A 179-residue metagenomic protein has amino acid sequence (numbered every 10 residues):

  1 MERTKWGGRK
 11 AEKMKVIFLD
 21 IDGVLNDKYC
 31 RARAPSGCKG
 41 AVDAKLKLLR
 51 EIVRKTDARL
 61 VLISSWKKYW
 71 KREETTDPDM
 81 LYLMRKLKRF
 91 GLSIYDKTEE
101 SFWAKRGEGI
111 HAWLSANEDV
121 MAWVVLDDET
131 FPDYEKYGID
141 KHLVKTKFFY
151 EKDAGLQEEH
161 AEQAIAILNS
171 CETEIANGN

Functional and structural regions predicted by a protein language model:
E2-K13: Short, Lys/Arg-enriched N-terminal segments with co-localized hydrophobic residues within the first ~10-30 amino acids
E12-D57: Active-site neighborhood of HAD-like aspartate-dependent phosphohydrolases
V16, R59, A122-V124: Structural motif
F18-R31, S64-K67, D127-E129, F148: Short loop/turn segments at strand-loop or loop-helix junctions that form parts of catalytic or ligand-binding pockets
N26-K28, Y69-E73, P132-K136, D153: Short catalytic/ligand-binding loop motif for oxyanion handling, primarily in non-cytosolic enzymes, centered on
K39-V42, Y69-E73, S101-A104: Acidic-and-aromatic substrate-binding clefts and catalytic sites of carbohydrate-active enzymes
V53-D79: Substrate-recognition element of Asp-dependent hydrolases with the DxDx(T/V) motif
L81-N179: C-terminal cap/substrate-recognition subdomain and adjoining C-terminal extension of metal-dependent phosphatase-like
